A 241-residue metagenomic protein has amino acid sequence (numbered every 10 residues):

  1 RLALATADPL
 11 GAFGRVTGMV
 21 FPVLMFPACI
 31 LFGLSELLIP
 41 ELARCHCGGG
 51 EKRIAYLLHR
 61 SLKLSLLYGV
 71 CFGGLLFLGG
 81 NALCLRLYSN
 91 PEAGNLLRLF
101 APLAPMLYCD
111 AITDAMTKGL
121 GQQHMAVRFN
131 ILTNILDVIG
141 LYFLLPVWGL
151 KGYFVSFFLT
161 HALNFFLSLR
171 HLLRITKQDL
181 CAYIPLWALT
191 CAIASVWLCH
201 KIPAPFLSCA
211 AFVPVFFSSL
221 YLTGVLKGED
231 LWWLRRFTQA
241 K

Functional and structural regions predicted by a protein language model:
P9-L31, K63-L64: Alpha-helical transmembrane segments of polytopic membrane transporters and translocases
L10, H59, L76-L107: Interfacial segments at transmembrane-helix termini and the short loops linking adjacent helices
T17, G50-L67, C71-G79, G94-L97: Interfacial transmembrane-helix starts/ends
A28, L78, N95-G121, M125-L145 (+3 more regions): Short runs within selected transmembrane alpha-helices of multi-pass transporters and secretion channels
A28-G49, A55-L58: Helix-loop junctions and terminal segments of transmembrane helices in multi-pass membrane transport/translocation
K63-C71, P102, M106, R128 (+2 more regions): Hydrophobic alpha-helical transmembrane segments of multipass membrane transporters and ion channels, focusing on
L141-Y142, I193-F206: Hydrophobic alpha-helical transmembrane segments in multi-pass integral membrane proteins
H200-K241: Membrane-proximal transmembrane or re-entrant/amphipathic helices at the cytosolic face
